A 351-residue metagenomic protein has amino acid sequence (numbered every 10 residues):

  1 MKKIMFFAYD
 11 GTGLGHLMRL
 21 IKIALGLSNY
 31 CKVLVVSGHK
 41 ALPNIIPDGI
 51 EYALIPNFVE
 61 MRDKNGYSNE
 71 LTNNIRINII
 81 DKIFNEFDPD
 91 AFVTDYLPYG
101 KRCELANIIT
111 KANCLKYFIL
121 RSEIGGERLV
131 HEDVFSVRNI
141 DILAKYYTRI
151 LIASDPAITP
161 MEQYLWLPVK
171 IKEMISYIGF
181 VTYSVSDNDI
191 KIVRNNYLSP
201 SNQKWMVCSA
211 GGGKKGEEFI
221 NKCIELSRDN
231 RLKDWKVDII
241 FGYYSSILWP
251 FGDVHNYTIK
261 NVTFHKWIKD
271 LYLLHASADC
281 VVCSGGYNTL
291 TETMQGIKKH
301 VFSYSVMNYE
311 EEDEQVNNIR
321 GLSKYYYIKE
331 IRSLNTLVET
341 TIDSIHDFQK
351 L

Functional and structural regions predicted by a protein language model:
M1-D238, Y244-L351: Nucleotide-activated sugar donor-binding and catalytic core shared by glycosyltransferases and related lipid-linked
